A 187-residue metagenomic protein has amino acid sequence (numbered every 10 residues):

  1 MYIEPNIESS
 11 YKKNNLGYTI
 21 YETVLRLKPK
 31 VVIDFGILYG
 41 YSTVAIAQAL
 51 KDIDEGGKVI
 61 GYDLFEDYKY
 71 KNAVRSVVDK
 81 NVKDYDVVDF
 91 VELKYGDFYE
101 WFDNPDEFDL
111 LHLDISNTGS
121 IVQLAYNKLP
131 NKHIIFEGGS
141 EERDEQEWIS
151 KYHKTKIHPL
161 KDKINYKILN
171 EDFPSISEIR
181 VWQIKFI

Functional and structural regions predicted by a protein language model:
M1-K28, Y41: Class I SAM-dependent methyltransferase Rossmann-like catalytic core, especially the SAM/SAH-binding loop
Y21-I187: S-adenosylmethionine/decaboxylated-SAM
